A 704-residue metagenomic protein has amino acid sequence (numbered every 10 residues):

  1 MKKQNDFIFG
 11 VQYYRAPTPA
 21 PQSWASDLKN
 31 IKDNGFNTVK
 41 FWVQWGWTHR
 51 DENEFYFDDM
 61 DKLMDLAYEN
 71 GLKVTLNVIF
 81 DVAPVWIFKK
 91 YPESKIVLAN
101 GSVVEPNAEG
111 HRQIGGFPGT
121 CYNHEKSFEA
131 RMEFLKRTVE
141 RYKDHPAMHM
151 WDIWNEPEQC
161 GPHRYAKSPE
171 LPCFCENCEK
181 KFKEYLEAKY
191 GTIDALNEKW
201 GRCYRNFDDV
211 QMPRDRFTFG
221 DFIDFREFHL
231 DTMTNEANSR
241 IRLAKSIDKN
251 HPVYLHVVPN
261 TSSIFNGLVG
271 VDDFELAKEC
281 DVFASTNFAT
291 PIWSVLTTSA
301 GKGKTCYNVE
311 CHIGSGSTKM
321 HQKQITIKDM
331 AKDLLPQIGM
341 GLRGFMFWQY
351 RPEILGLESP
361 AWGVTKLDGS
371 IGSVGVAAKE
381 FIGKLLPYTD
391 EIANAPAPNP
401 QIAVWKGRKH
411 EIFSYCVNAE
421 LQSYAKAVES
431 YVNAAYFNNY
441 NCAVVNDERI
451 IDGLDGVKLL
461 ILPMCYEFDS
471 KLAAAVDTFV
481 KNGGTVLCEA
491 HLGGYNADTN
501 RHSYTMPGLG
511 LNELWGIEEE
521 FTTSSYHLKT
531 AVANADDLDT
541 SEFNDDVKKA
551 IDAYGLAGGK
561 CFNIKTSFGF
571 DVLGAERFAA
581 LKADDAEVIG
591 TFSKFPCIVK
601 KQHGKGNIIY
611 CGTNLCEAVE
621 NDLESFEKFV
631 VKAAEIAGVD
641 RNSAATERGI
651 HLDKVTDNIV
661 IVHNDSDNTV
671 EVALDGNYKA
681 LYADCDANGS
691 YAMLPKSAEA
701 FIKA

Functional and structural regions predicted by a protein language model:
M1-Q22, N30-N37: An acidic-aromatic substrate-binding cleft motif
F9-A20, W42-D58, R112-M132, L171 (+7 more regions): The substrate-binding groove and active-site-proximal loops of carbohydrate-active enzymes, especially glycoside
T18-D33, R131-R137, I264-L276, T326-L334 (+1 more regions): Short, acidic/polar
A25-D33, T38-P106, K136-V139, R240-I247: Aromatic-lined substrate-binding rim segments of carbohydrate-active enzymes
A99-V282, T286, V295-L296: Polysaccharide-binding and catalytic clefts of secreted carbohydrate-active enzymes
N235, Y254-S430, F521, A550-D552 (+5 more regions): Hydrophobic targeting/anchoring helices
S262-I264, A434-G453: A short, well-structured beta->alpha microelement
T326, P463-A704: A conserved amphipathic helix/loop scaffold that creates a polar/acidic microenvironment used either to coordinate
